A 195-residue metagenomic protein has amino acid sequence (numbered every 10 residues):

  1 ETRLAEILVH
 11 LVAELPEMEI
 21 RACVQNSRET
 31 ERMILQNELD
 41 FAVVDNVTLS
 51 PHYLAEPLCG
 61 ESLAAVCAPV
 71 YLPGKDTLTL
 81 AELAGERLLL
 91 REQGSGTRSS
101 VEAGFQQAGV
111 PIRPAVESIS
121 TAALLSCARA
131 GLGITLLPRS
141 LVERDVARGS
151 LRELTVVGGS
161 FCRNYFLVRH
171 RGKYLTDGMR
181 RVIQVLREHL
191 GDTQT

Functional and structural regions predicted by a protein language model:
E1-L15, E19-R32, P138, Y174-D177: N-terminal winged-helix
R3, L154-Q194: A late-sequence structural motif
I7-P16, R98-P111: Ligand-binding cleft/hinge of the Venus flytrap
A22, F41-N46, C67-A68, R91-E92: Short beta-strand elements of ligand-binding domains
N26-E31, L35-L39, V44-D45, E102-L154: Hydrophobic hinge/microswitch elements
S50-E61, K75, A122-R171: Beta-alpha-beta core module
S50-L89, Q93: Flexible hinge/capping segments at coil-to-helix
P73, R87-A108, L175-M179, I183 (+1 more regions): Secondary-structure junction motif
